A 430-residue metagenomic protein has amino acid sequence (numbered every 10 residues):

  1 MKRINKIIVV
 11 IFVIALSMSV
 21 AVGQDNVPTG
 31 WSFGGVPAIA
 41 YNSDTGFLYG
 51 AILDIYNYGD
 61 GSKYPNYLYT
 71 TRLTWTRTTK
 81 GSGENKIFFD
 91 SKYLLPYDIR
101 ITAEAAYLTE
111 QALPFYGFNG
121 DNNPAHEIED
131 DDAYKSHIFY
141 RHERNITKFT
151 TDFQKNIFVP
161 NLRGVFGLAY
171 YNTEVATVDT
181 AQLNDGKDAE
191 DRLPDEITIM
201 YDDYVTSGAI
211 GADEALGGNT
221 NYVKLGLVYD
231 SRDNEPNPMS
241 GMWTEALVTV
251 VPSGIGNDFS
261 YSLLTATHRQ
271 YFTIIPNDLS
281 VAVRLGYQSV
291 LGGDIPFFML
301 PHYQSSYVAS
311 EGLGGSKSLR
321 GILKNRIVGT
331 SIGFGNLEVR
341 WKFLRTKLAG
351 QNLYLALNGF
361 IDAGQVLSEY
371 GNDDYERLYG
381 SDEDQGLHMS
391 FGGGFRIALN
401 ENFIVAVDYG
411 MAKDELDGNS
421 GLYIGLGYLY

Functional and structural regions predicted by a protein language model:
Q24-L95, I101, K187-M239, R345-K347 (+4 more regions): Outer-membrane beta-barrel initiation region
Q24-S32, G59-L68, L94-R100, F158-G164 (+7 more regions): Short loop/turn motifs that connect adjacent beta-strands in outer-membrane beta-barrel proteins
W31-F33, T45-Y49, Y67-Y69, G81-N85 (+10 more regions): Residues that define the transmembrane beta-barrel architecture of outer-membrane proteins
I39-Y41, A51-I55, Y69-R77, I101-Q111 (+12 more regions): Transmembrane beta-barrel strands of outer-membrane/channel proteins
A40, E104-A106, L113-N277, E369: Transmembrane beta-strand segments of outer-membrane beta-barrel domains in Gram-negative and organellar OMPs
S62-P65, W75-F149, V283-S316, I322 (+3 more regions): Outer-membrane beta-barrel translocator/channel fold
D213, V223-G226, N234-L348: C-terminal outer-membrane beta-barrel translocator/porin domains of Gram-negative envelope proteins and their
I397, G418-Y430: Outer-membrane beta-barrel "beta-signal"
